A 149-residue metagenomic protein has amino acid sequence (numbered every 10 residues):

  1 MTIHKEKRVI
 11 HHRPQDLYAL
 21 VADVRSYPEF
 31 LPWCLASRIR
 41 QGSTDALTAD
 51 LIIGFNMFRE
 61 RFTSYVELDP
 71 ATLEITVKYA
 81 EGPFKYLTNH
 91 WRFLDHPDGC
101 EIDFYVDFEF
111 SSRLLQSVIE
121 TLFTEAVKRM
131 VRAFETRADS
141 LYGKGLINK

Functional and structural regions predicted by a protein language model:
M1-D45, D98, K144, K149: Hydrophobic ligand-binding cavity/cleft-lining segments
Q15, W91, R132: Short alpha-helical basic/polar micro-motif
L17-L20, Y27, A49, V66 (+2 more regions): Hydrophobic pocket/interface hotspot
D23, A80-G82, E120: Short beta->alpha junction loops/turns
P28-P32, A36-T44, I52-E101, D107-E109 (+1 more regions): Hydrophobic-ligand binding "helix-grip"
F110, L114-K149: A conserved amphipathic terminal alpha-helix motif
